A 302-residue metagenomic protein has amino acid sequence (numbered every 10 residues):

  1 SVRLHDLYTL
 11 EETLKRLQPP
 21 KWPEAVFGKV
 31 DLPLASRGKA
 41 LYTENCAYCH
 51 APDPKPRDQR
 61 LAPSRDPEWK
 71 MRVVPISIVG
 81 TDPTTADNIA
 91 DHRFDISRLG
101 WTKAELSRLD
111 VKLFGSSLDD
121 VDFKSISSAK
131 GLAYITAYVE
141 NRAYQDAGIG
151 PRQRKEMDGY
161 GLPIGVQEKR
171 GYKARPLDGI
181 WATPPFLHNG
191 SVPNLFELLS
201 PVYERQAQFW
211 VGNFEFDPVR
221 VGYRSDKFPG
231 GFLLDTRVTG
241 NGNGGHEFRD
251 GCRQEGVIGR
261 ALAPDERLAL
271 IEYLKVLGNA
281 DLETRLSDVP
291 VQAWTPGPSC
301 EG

Functional and structural regions predicted by a protein language model:
S1-G302: Periplasmic c-type cytochrome electron-transfer domains
